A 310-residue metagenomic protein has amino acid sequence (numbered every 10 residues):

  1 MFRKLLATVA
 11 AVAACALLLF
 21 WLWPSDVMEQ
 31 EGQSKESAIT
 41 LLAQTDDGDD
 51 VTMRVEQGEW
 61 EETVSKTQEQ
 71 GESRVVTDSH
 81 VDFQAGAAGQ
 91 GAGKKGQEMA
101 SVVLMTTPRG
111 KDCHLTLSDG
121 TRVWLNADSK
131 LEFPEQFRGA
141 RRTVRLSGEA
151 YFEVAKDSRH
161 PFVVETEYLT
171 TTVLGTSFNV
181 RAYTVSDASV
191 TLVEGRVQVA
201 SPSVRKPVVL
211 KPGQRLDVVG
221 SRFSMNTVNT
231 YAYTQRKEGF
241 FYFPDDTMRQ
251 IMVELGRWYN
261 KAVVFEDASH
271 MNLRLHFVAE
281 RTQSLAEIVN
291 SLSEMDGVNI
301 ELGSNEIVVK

Functional and structural regions predicted by a protein language model:
K4-A10, F20-K310: A residue-level detector for the "anchor" residue at the start of short, highly conserved motifs
